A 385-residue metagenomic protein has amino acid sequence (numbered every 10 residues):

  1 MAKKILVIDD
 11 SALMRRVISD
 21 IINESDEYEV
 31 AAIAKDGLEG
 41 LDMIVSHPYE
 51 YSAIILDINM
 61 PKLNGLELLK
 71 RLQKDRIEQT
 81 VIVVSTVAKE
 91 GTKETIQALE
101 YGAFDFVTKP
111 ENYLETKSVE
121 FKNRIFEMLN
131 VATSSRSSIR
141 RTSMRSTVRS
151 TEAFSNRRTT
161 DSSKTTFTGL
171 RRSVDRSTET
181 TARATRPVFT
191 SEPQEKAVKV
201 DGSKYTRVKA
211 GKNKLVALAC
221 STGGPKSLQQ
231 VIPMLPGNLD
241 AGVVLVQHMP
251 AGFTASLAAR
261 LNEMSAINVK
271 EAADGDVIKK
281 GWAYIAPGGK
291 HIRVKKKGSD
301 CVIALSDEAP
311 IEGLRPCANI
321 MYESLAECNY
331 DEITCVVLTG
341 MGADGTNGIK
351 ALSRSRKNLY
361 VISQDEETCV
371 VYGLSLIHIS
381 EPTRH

Functional and structural regions predicted by a protein language model:
A2-L6, A12-E27, I33, L38-E39 (+5 more regions): Conserved acid/base catalytic micro-environments in cytosolic active-site loops
